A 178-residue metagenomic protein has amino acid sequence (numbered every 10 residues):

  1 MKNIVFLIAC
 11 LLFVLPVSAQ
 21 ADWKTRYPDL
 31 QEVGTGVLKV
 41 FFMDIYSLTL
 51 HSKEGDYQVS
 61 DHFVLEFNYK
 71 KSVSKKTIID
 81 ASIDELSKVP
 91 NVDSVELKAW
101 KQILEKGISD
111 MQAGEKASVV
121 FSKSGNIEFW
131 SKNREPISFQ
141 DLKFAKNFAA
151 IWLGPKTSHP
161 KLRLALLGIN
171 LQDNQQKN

Functional and structural regions predicted by a protein language model:
I4-L15: Sec-dependent N-terminal signal peptides
Q20-S131, E135-N178: Terminal leader/tail segments of proteins
